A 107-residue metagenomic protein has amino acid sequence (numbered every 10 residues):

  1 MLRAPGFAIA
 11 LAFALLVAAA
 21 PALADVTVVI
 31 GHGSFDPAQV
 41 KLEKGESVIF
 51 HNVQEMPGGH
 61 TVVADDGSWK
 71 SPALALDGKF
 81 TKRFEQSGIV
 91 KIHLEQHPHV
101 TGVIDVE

Functional and structural regions predicted by a protein language model:
M1-I9: Bacterial N-terminal signal peptides that target proteins for export
L2, P21-E107: Extracytoplasmic copper-binding redox domains, predominantly the cupredoxin/blue-copper superfamily
A8-A18: Bacterial N-terminal signal peptides
